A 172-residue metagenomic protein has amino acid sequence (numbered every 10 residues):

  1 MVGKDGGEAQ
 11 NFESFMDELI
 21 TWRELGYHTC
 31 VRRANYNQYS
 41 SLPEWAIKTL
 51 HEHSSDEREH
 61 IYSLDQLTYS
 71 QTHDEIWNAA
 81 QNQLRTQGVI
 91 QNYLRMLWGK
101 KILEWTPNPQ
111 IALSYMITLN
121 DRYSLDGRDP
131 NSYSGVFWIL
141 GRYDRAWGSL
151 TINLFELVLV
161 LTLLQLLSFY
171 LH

Functional and structural regions predicted by a protein language model:
M1-Q91: Gly/Thr-rich phosphate-binding loop signature of adenosyl cofactor/nucleotide-binding cores
Q10-Y27, R85-S134: Structured ligand/cofactor/substrate-binding pocket environments in proteins
Y39-D56, L64-L67, A112-H172: C-terminal, helix-dominated tail/subdomain
